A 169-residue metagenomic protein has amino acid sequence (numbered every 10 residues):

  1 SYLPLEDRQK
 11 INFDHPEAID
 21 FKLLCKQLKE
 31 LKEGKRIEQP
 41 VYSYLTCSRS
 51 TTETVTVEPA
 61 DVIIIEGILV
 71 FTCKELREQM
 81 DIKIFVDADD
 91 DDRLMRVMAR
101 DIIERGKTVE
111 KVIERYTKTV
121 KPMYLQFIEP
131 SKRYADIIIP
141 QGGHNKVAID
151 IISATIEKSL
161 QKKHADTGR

Functional and structural regions predicted by a protein language model:
L3-S48, V62: Conserved nucleotide-sensing/catalytic segment adjacent to the nucleotide-binding pocket in NTP-handling enzymes
L5, E75-L76, S131-K132: Short, flexible turn/loop "capping" segments at secondary-structure junctions
A18-F21, C25, D91, G106 (+4 more regions): Amphipathic alpha-helical transducer elements in NTP-driven molecular machines
L24, I84, A135: Residue-level signal for inorganic ion chemistry
R36-E38, P59, V109-R115: Short, basic, glycine/proline-bearing loop/turn elements
S50-R105: ATP-dependent NMP and nucleoside kinases share a basic, alpha-helical "lid"
E58-P59, A99, I103, K121-R169: NTP-dependent small-molecule kinase module
K118: Conserved catalytic core of two-metal-ion nucleotidyltransferases
